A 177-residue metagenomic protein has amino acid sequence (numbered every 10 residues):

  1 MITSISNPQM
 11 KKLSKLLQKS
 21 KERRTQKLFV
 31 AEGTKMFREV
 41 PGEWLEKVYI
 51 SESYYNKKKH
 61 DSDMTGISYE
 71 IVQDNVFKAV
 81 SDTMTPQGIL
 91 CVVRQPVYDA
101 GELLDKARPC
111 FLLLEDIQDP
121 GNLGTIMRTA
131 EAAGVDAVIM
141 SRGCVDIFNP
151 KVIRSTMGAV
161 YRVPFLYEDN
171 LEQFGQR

Functional and structural regions predicted by a protein language model:
M1-K57, C144-V145: Boundary-proximal intrinsically disordered activation/regulatory segments immediately upstream of a helical core
M1-S4, S68-Q73, P164-Q173: Short acidic-hydrophobic, aromatic-tinged amphipathic segments that line or gate anion-handling sites
V30, Y49, L90-V92, F111-L113 (+1 more regions): Structural motif
N56, D74-V80, N170-G175: A short acidic, often aromatic-flanked loop/helix-cap motif at beta-alpha or helix-coil junctions that lines enzyme
N56-G66: Short, aromatic/basic amphipathic alpha-helical patches
M64-R94: Glycine/small-residue-rich loop that forms an oxyanion/phosphate-binding "nest" at active or ligand-binding sites
D82-M84, G88-A107, C144: Acidic/glycine-rich phosphate/pyrophosphate-binding loops and surrounding catalytic core that coordinate Mg2+
L103-R177: RNA substrate-binding interface of SAM-dependent RNA methyltransferases
